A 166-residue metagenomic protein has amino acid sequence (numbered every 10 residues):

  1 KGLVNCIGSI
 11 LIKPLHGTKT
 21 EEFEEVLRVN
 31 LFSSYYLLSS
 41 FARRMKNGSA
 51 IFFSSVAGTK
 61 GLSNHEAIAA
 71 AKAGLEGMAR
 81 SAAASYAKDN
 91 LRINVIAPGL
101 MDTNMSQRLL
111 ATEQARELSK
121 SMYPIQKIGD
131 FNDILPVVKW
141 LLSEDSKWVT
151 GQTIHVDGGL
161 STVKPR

Functional and structural regions predicted by a protein language model:
P14-L15, E22-L27, S119: Substrate-binding pocket helix/loop in short-chain dehydrogenase/reductase
H16, K60-E66, K88-D89, Q126 (+1 more regions): Active-site loop immediately N-terminal to the catalytic Tyr-X3-Lys motif of short-chain dehydrogenase/reductase
T18, G61-A69, S81, P165: Active-site loop-to-helix junction immediately N-terminal to the catalytic Tyr of the SDR YXXXK motif in Rossmann-fold
L38, A71, A79: Active-site helix of classical SDR
R43, A84-K88, K147: Alpha-helical segment proximal to the catalytic Tyr-Lys
S55: Residue(s) in the substrate-gating loop at a strand-loop-helix junction that position the organic substrate next
K60, K139, T150-R166: Short C-terminal tail/terminal secondary-structure segment of NAD(P)H-dependent dehydrogenase/reductase domains
